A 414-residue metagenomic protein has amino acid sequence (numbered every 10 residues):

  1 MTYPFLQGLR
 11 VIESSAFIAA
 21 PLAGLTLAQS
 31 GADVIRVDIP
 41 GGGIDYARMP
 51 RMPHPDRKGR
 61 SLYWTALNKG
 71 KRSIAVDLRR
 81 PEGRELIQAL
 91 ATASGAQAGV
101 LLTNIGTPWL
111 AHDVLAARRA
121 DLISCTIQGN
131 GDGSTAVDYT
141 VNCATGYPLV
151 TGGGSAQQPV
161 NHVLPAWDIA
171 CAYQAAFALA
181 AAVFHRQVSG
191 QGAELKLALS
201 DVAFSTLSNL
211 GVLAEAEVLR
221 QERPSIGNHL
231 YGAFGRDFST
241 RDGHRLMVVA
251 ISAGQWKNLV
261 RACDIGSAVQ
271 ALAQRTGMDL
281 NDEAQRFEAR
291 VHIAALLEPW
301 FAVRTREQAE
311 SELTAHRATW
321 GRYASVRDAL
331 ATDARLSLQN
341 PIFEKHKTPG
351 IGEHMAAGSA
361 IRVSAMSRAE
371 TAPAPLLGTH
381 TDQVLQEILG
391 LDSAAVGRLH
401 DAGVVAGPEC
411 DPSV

Functional and structural regions predicted by a protein language model:
M1-R10, S239-R241, S311, V326-V414: Terminal low-complexity tails and localization/encapsulation signals of metabolic enzymes
M1-V188, L376, D382-V414: N-terminal helix-loop segment corresponding to the beta1-alpha1 unit of nucleotide/adenylate-binding folds
W64, E222-L230, R236-D237, V248 (+2 more regions): Short Gly/Pro-enriched turn/cap motifs at secondary-structure boundaries
V160-A170, G192-E194, S225-I226, A233-G235 (+3 more regions): A short glycine-threonine-serine/GTX helix/turn-capping micro-motif
P165-A180, L199-N209, I251, Q255: Mid-domain beta-loop-alpha active-site segment that forms a flexible, acidic cofactor/metal-binding surface
A172-G192, N209-A216, V260-A273: Oxidoreductase and adenylate-handling cofactor-binding alpha/beta cores
V183-I226, V326: Substrate-binding/catalytic subdomain of NAD(P)-dependent oxidoreductase enzymes
F234-H316, W320: Aromatic-enriched alpha-helical interface/lid elements that frame and gate functional surfaces
